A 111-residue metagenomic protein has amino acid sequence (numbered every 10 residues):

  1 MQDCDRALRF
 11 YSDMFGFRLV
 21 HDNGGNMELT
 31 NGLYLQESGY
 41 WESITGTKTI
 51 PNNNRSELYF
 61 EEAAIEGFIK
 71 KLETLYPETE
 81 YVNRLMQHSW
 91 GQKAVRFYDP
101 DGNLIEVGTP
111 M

Functional and structural regions predicted by a protein language model:
M1-R6, S56-L58, M111: N-terminal beta-strand motif that seeds the catalytic metal site of vicinal oxygen chelate
D3-R18: Amphipathic alpha-helical segments
C4, G25, I65: A generic "binding-loop/recognition-motif" signal
Y11, T49-I50, R96: A general structural signal for stabilizing positions within well-ordered secondary structure
Y11-S12, G39, I69-L72, T109: Short, flexible helix/strand-to-coil boundary loops that buttress conserved ligand/catalytic motifs in alpha/beta
G16-H21, E78-V82: Short secondary-structure junctions
R18-N53, L104-T109: Conserved short beta-strand elements that form part of the metal-binding/catalytic scaffold of enzyme active sites
L58-L104: Vicinal oxygen chelate
